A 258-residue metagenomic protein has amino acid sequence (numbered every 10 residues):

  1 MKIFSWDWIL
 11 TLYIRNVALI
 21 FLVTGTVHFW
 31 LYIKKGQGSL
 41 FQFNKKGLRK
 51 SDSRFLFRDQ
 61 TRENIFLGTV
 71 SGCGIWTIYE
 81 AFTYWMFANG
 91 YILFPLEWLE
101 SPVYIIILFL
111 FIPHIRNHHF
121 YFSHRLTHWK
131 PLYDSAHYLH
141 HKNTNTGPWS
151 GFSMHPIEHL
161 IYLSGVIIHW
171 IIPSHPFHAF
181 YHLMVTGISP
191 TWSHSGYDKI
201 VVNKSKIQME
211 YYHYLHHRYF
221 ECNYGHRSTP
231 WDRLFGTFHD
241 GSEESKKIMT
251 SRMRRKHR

Functional and structural regions predicted by a protein language model:
M1-F122, L126-W129, S135-Y138, N143-S164 (+3 more regions): Non-catalytic, topology-defining segments of multipass membrane proteins
P131-N143, T186, N203-S205, M209: Juxtamembrane loop segments immediately following a transmembrane helix
I172-T229, L234: Functionally important transmembrane alpha-helices
